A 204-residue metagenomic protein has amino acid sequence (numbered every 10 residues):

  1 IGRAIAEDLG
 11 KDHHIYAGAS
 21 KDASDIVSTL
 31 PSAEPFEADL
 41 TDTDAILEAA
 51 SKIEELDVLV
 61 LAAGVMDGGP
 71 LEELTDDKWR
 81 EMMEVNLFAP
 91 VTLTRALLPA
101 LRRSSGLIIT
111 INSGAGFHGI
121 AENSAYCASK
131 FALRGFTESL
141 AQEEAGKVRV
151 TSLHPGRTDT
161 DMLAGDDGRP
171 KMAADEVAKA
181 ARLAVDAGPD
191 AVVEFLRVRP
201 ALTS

Functional and structural regions predicted by a protein language model:
I1-Y16: Canonical Rossmann dinucleotide-binding motif of NAD(H)/NADP(H)-dependent dehydrogenases/reductases, specifically
D12-I26: Conserved glycine-rich Rossmann-like NAD(P)H-binding loop of the short-chain dehydrogenase/reductase
A63-G68: Conserved NAD(P)H cofactor-binding loop of Rossmann-fold oxidoreductase domains
P70-L71, K78-R80: Substrate-binding pocket helix/loop in short-chain dehydrogenase/reductase
T94, S129: Active-site helix of classical SDR
S113: Residue(s) in the substrate-gating loop at a strand-loop-helix junction that position the organic substrate next
G146, S152-L153, D167-S204: C-terminal helical subdomain
